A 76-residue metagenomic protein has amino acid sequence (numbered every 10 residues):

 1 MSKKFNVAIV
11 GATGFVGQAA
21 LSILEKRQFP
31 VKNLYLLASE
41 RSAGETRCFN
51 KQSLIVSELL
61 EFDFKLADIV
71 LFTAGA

Functional and structural regions predicted by a protein language model:
M1-A76: N-terminal Rossmann-like NAD(P) cofactor-binding subdomain of oxidoreductases, focused on the glycine-rich
